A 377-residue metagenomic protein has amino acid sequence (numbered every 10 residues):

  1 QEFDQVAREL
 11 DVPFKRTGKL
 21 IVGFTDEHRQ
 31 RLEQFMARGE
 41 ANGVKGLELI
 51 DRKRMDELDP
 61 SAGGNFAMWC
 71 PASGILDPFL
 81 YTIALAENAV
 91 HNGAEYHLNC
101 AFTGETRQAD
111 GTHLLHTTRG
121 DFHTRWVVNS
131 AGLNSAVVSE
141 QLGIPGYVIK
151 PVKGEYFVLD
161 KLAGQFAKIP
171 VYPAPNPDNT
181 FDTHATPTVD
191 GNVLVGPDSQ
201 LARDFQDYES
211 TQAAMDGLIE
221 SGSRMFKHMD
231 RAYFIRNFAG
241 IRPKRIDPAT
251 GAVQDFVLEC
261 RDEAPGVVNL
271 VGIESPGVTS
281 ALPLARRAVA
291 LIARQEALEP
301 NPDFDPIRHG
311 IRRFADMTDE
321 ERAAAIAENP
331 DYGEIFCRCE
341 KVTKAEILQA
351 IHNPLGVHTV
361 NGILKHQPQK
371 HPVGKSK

Functional and structural regions predicted by a protein language model:
Q1-L58, G64, D182-T183: Dinucleotide-binding Rossmann-like beta1-alpha1 core, especially the glycine-rich loop that anchors the ADP
R16, I50-R52, L98-C100, I235-F238: Short loop/edge segments at beta-strand edges and connector loops that shape dinucleotide/nucleotide cofactor-binding
E27, L58-N65, T106-H113, G164 (+2 more regions): A short, glycine/Asx- and small/polar-enriched loop/turn that sits immediately N-terminal to a beta-strand
W69-W126: Helical element adjacent to the flavin cofactor pocket in flavoenzyme catalytic cores
P78, A84, V189-D190, L201 (+3 more regions): C-terminal catalytic lobe of FAD-dependent flavoproteins
E105-G196, Q200-E209, E220, M229 (+1 more regions): Flavin-dependent oxidoreductases
G333-I347, K365-K377: Local cysteine-cluster metal-coordination motifs and their immediate loop/turn environment, predominantly Fe-S cluster
